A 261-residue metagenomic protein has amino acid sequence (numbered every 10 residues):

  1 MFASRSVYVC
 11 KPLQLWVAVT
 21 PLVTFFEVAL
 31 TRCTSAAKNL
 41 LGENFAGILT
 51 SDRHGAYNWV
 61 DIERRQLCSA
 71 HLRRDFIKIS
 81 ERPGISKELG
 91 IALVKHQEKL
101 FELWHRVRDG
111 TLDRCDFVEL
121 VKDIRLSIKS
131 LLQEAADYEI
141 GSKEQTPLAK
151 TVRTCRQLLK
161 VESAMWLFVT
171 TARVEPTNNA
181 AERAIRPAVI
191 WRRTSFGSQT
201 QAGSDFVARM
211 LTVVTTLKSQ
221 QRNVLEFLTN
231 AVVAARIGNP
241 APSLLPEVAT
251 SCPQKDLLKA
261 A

Functional and structural regions predicted by a protein language model:
M1-A261: Catalytic center-proximal scaffold of phosphoryl-transfer enzymes
